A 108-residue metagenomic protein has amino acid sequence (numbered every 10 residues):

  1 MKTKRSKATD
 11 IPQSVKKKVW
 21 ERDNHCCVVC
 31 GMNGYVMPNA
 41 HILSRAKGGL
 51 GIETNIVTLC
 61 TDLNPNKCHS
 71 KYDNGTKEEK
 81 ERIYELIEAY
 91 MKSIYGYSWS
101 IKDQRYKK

Functional and structural regions predicted by a protein language model:
M1-K17, N24, G31-V36, E81-K108: A boundary/linker detector
E21-N24, T54: Processing junctions and N-termini across compartments
C26, P38, L59: The −1 position to Zn-ligating cysteines in a subset of zinc-ribbon hairpins
M32-Y35, I56-L86: Short Cys/His-centered divalent metal-binding micro-motifs
L43-I56: Short linker/helix segments within small regulatory modules
